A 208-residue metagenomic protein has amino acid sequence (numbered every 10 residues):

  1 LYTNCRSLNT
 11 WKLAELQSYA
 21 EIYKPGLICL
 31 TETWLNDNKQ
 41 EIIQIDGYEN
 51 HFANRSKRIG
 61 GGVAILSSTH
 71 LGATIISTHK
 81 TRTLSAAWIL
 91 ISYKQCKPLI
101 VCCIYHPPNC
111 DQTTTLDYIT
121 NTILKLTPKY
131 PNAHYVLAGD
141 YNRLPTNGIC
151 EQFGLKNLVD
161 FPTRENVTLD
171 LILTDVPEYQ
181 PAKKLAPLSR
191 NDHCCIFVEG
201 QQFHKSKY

Functional and structural regions predicted by a protein language model:
L1-Y208: A shared catalytic/ligand-binding motif for oxyanion handling
